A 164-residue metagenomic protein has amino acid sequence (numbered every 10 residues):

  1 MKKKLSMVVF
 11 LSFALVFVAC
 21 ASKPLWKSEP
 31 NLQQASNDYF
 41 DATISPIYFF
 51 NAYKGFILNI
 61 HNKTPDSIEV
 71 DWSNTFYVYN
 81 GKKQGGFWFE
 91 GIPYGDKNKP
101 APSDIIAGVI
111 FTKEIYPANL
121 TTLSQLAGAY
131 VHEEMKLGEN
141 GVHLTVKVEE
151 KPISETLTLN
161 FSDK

Functional and structural regions predicted by a protein language model:
M1-V9: Bacterial N-terminal signal peptides that target proteins for export
V9-V16: Bacterial N-terminal signal peptides
C20-G55, P65-D66, K83, I92-P100 (+2 more regions): Membrane engagement elements in two modes
E29, F111, I115-K164: Surface-exposed edge beta-strand/loop patches
Q33, I60, S103: Short, exposed beta-strand/loop patches in secreted or surface proteins that constitute
T43, V78, H143-T145: Residues in well-ordered beta-strands of folded domains
F56-I60, V142-L144: Buried hydrophobic-core signal for structured, non-transmembrane domains
K63-F111, P117-N119: The feature marks short-to-medium sequence segments in extracytoplasmic or secretory-pathway proteins
